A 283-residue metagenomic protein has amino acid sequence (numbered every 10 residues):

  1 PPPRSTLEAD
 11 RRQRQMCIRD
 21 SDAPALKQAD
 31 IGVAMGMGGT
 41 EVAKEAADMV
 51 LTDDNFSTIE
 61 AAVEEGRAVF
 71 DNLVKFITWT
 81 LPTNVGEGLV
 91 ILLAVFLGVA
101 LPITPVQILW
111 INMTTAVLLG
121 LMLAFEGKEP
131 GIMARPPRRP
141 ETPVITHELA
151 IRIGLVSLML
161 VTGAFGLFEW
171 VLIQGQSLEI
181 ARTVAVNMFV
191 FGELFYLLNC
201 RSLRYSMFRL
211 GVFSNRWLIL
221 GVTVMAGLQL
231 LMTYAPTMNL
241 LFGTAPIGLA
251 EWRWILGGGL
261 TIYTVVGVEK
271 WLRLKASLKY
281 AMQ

Functional and structural regions predicted by a protein language model:
P1-R14, I18: Single conserved hydrophobic/aromatic residue that forms the stacking wall/gate of nucleotide- or nucleobase-binding
R12, G36-M207: Membrane-embedded transport module
Q15, S21-A46: Acidic, Mg2+-coordinating phosphoryl-transfer loop and its flanking beta/alpha structural elements, shared across
I111-T115, M188-Y196, M225-M232, G258-V266: Alpha-helical transmembrane segments of multi-pass membrane proteins
L119-P130, C200, T261-L278: Membrane-helix cytosolic exit motif
G163-A164, V224-N239: Hydrophobic alpha-helical transmembrane segments in multi-pass integral membrane proteins
L172-Q176, T237-T244: Membrane-interface helix termini and inter-helical loops of multi-pass transporters
L210-R216: Cytoplasmic-side transmembrane-helix entry/capping segments in multi-pass membrane proteins
